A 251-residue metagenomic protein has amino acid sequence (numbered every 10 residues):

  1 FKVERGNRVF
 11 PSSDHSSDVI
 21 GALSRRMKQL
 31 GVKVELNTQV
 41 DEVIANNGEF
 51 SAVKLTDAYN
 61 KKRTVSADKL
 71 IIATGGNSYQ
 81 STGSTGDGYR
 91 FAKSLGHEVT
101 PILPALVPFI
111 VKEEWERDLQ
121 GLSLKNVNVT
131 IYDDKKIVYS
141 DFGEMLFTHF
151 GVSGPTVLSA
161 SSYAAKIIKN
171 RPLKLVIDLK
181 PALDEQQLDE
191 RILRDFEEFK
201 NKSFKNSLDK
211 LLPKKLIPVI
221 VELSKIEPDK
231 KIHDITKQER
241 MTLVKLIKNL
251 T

Functional and structural regions predicted by a protein language model:
F1-R8, G31-K33, N37, G96-L106 (+1 more regions): A short alpha-helix-loop-beta-strand transition element characteristic of N-terminal alpha/beta dinucleotide-binding
G6-R25, E35, Y79-G83, E114 (+1 more regions): Short beta-strand to alpha-helix junction loop
L36, P218-T251: A glycine-rich dinucleotide-binding beta-alpha-beta segment and adjacent secondary-structure elements that constitute
L36-F50: A conserved short coil-to-beta-strand element within the FAD-binding core of flavoproteins
A52-D57, I131: Short beta-strand segments that buttress and anchor functional surface loops
Y59-K69, S140-G143: Core beta-strand elements of the Rossmann-like FAD/NAD(P) dinucleotide-binding domain in flavoenzyme oxidoreductases
K69-W115: Glycine-rich loop(s) and the adjacent beta-strand/alpha-helix scaffold that form part
E98-P101, V107-D234: An anion/pyrophosphate-binding glycine-rich loop and adjacent beta-alpha core in soluble alpha-beta enzymes
